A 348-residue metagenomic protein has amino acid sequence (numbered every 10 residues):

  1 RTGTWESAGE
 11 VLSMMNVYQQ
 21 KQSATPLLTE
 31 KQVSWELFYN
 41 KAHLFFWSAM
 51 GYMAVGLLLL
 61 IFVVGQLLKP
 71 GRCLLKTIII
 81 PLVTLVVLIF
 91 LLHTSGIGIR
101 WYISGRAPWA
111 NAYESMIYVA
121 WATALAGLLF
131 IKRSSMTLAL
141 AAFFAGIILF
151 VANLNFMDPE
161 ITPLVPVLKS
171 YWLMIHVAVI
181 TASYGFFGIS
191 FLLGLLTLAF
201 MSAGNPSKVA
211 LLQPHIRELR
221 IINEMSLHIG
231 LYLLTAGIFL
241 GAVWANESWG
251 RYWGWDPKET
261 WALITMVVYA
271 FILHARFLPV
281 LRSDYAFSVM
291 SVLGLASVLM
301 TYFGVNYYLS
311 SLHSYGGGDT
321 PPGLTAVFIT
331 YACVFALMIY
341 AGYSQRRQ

Functional and structural regions predicted by a protein language model:
R1-F38: Soluble extramembrane regions of membrane proteins in the secretory/endomembrane system
N16, L44-L68, I79-R106, A110-T162 (+4 more regions): Hydrophobic cores of alpha-helical transmembrane segments in multi-pass integral membrane proteins
P26-G56: Cytosolic-side membrane-insertion boundary helix
W35, L164, W249: Short clusters of hydrophobic/aromatic residues that line enzyme substrate/ligand-binding pockets
L74-L75, H215-L219: Alpha-helical transmembrane segments with an aromatic anchor "belt"
P166-V167, S314-G318: Membrane-interfacial helical/loop segments at transmembrane boundaries in membrane proteins
G204-I216: Juxtamembrane inter-helical linkers in multi-pass membrane proteins
